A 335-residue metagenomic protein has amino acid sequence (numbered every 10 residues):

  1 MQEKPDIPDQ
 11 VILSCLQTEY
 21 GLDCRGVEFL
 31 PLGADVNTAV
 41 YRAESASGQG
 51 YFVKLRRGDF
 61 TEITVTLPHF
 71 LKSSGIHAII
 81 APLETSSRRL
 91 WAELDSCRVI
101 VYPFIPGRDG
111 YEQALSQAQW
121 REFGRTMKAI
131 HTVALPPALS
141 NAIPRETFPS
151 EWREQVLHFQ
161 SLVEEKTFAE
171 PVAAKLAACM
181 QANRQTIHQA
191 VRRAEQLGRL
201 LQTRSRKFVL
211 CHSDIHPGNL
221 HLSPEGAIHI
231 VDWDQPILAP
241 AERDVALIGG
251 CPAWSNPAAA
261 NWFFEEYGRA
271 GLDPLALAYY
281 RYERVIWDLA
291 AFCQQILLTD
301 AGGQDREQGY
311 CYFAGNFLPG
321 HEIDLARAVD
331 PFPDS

Functional and structural regions predicted by a protein language model:
M1-F29, Q185-T186, R192-R193, L200 (+1 more regions): Regulatory N- and C-terminal appendages and interdomain linkers associated with kinase/kinase-like NTP transferase
V36-S45, F52-V53, P82, R192-V245: Active-site acidic catalytic loop and adjacent metal/ATP-binding pocket of ATP-dependent phosphoryl transfer enzymes
A39, E44-Q49, R57-I63, I76-A78 (+5 more regions): Phosphate/dinucleotide-binding and metal-coordinating scaffold of catalytic cores in nucleotide-dependent enzymes
A46-A142: ATP-binding pocket architecture of kinase catalytic cores
V99-Q113, S161-A173, I286-G303: A glycine-centered beta->alpha junction motif in the catalytic cores of kinase/phosphotransferase enzymes
Q113-A182, F208: A cross-family kinase active-site recognition segment
I143, L272-R281: All-alpha amphipathic helical-bundle segments outside canonical DNA-binding/catalytic cores that form hydrophobic
A241-L272, Y282-D300, Y310-N316, G320 (+1 more regions): Active-site activation/catalytic loop segments of kinase-like enzymes and analogous catalytic loops in related
